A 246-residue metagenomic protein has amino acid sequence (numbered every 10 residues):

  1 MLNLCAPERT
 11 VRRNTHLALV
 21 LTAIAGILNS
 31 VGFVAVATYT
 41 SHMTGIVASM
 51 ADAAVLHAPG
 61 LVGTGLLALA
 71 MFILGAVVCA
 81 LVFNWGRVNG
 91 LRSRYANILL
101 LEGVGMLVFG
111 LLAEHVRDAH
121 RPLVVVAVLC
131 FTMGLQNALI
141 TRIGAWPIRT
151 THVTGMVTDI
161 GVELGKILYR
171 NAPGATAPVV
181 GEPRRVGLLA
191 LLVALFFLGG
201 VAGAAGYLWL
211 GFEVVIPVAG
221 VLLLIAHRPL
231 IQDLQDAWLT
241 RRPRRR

Functional and structural regions predicted by a protein language model:
L2-R246: Alpha-helical transmembrane segments of multi-pass membrane proteins
